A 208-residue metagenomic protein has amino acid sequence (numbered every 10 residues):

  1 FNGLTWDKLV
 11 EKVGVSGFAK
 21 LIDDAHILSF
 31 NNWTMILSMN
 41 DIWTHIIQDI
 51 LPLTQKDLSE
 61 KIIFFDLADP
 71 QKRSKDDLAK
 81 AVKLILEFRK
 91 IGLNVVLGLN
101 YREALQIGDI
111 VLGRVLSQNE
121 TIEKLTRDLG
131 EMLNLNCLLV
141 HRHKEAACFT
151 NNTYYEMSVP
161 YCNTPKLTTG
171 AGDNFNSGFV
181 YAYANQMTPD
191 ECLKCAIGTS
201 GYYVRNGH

Functional and structural regions predicted by a protein language model:
F1-T153, A184-M187, L193, N206-H208: Ribokinase/PfkB-type carbohydrate-kinase core domain
N134-C137, P160-H208: Conserved post-catalytic alpha-helical subdomain immediately downstream of the catalytic base and nucleotide-binding
M157: Active-site diphosphate/adenylate-binding microenvironment
